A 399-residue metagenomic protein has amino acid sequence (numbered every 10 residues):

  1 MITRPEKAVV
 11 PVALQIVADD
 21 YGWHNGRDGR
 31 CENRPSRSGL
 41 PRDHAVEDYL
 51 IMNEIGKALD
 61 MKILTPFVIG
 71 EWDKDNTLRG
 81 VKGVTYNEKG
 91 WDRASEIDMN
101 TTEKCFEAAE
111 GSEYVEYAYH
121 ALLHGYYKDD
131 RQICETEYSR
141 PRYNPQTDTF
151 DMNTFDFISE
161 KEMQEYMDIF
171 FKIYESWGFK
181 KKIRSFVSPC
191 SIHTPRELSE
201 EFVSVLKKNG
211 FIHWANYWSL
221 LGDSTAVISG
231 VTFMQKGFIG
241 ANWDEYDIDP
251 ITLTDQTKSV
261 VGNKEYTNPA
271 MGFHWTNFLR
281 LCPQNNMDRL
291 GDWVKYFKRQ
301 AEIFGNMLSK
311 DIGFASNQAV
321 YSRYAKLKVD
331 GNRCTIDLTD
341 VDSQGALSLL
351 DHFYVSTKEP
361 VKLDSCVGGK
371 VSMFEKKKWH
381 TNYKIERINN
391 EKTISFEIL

Functional and structural regions predicted by a protein language model:
M1-E116, L123-Y126, F171, K182-I183 (+1 more regions): Active-site beta->alpha N-cap acidic-glycine motif
E6, K207-A226, A270-L349, Y354: C-terminal domain-boundary segment and adjacent tail
K7-V12, A18-Y21, G56, D168 (+4 more regions): Catalytic grooves of carbohydrate-active enzymes
L40-E47, E71-D75, R93-T101, G125-Y127 (+8 more regions): Acidic-and-aromatic substrate-binding clefts and catalytic sites of carbohydrate-active enzymes
V84-E110, Y114-V115, E137-D156, V203-L221: Acidic, His- and aromatic-enriched active-site or binding-groove loops in soluble protein domains that engage sugars
G125-G178, V227-N263: Alpha-helical scaffold elements lining the catalytic groove of polysaccharide deacetylases
F150-F233, R289-D292, V320: Catalytic domains of cell-wall/extracellular-matrix polysaccharide-remodeling enzymes, centered on de-N-acetylation
S322-L399: C-terminal beta-sandwich/jelly-roll accessory domains of carbohydrate-active enzymes
